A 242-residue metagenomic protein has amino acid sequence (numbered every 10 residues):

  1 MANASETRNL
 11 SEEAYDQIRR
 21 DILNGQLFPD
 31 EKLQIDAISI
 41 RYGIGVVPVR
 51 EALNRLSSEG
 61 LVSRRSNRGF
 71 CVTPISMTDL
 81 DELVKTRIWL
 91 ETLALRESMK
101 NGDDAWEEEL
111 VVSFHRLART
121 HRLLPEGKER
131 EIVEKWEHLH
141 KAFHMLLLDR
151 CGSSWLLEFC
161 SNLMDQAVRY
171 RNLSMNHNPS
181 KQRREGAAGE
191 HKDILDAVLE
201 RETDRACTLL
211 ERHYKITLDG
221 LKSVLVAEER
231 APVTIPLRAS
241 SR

Functional and structural regions predicted by a protein language model:
M1-K100, L218, K222-R242: Short linear motifs at protein or domain termini
T73-E200, T217-R242: A surface-exposed regulatory interaction patch that couples sensing to output across bacterial transport/metabolic
F114, L210-E211: Inward-facing hydrophobic residues that define packing positions of alpha-helical scaffold repeats
